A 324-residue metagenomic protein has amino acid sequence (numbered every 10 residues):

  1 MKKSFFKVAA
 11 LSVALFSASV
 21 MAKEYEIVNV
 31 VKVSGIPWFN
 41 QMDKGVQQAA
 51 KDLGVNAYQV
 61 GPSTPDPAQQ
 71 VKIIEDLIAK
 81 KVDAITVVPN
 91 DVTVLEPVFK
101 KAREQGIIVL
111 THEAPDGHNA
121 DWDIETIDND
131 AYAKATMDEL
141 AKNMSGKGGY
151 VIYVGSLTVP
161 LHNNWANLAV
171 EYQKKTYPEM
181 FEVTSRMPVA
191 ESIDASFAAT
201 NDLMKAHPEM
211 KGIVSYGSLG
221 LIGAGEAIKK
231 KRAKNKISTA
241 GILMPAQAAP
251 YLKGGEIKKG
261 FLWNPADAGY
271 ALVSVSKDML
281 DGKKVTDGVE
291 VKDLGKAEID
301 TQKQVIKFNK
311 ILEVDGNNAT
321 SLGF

Functional and structural regions predicted by a protein language model:
M1-M21: Gram-negative bacterial Sec-dependent N-terminal signal peptides
K2-F5, A22-F324: A residue-level marker of the well-folded mature domains of exported/periplasmic proteins
